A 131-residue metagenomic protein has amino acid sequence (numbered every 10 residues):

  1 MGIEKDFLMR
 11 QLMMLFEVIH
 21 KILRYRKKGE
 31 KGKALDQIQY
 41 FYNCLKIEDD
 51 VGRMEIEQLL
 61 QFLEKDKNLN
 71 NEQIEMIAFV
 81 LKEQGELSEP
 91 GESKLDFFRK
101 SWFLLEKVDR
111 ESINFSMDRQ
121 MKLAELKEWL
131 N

Functional and structural regions predicted by a protein language model:
M1-N71, W102-K107, E125-N131: N-terminal alpha-helical interaction modules that lie
Q11, V18, I74, A78-L81 (+1 more regions): TPR repeat positional signature
Y25-G32, G85-F97: Short coil/turn connectors between adjacent alpha-helices in alpha-solenoid helical repeat scaffolds
N68-S93: Mid-chain, well-packed structural core segment of small domains
P90-N131: Amphipathic alpha-helical binding modules
